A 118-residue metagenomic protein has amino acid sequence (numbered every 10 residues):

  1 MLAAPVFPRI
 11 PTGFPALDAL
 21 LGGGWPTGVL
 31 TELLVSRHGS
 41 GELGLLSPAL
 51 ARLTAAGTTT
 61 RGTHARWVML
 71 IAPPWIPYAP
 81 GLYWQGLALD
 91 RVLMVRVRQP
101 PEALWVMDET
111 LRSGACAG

Functional and structural regions predicted by a protein language model:
M1-P74, A79, W84-L89: Detector for small/aliphatic-rich hydrophobic stretches
W67-G118: Long, charge-dense
